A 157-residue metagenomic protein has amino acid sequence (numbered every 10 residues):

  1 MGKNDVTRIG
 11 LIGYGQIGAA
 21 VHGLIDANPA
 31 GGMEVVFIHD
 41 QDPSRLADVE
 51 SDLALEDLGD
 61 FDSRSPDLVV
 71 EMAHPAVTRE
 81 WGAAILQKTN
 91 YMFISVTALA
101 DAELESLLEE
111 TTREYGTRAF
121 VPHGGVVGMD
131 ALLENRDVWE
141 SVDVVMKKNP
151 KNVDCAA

Functional and structural regions predicted by a protein language model:
R8-V21: Glycine-rich adenosine-cofactor-binding loop
A20, M72, N90-F93, A98-L99 (+2 more regions): Conserved mixed alpha/beta catalytic, RNA-binding, or beta-rich assembly cores of soluble enzyme, regulatory
A27-V49: NAD(P)-binding Rossmann-fold cofactor-contacting core
V35-Q41, A54, V69-M72: Short, hydrophobic beta-strand segments that form beta-sheet elements in well-ordered domains
V49-F61, Y91: Active-site regions of enzymes building and remodeling cell-envelope glycoconjugates
L58-G59, R64-I85, A98-A102: Beta-loop-alpha module in the N-terminal Rossmann-like domain of NAD(P)-dependent dehydrogenases, especially those
V96-R118: Rossmann-fold NAD(P)-binding glycine/threonine-rich loop
T117-A157: Conserved anion/nucleotide-ligand pocket segment
